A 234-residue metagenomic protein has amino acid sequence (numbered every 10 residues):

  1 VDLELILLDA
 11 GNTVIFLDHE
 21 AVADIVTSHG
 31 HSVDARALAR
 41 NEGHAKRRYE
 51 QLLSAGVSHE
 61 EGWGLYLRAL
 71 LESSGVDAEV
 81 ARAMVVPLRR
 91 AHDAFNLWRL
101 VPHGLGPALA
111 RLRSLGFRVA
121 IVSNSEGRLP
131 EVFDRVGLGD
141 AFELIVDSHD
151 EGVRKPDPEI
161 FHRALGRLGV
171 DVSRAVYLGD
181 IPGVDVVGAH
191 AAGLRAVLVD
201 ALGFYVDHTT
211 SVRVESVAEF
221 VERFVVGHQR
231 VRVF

Functional and structural regions predicted by a protein language model:
V1-P107, L115, P130-E131: N-terminal helical cap/lid subdomain that shapes the substrate entry/recognition surface in HAD-like hydrolases
V1-T13, R36, E79-A81, G106 (+2 more regions): Asp-based, Mg2+/Mn2+-dependent phosphohydrolase catalytic module
